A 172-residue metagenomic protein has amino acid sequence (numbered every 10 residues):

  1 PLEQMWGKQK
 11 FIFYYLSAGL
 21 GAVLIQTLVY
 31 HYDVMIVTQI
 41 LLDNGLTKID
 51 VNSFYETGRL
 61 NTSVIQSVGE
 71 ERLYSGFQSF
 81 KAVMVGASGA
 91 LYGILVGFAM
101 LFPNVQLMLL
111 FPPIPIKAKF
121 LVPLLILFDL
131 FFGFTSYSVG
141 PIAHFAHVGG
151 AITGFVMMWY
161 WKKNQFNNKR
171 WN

Functional and structural regions predicted by a protein language model:
P1-N172: A detector for small-residue-rich transmembrane helices and their helix-helix packing motifs
